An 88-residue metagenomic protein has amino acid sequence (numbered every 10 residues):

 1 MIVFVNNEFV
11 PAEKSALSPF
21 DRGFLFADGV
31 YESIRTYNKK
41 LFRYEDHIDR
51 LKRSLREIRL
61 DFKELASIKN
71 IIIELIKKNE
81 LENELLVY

Functional and structural regions predicted by a protein language model:
M1-Y88: Conserved alpha/beta cores of soluble small-molecule-handling proteins
